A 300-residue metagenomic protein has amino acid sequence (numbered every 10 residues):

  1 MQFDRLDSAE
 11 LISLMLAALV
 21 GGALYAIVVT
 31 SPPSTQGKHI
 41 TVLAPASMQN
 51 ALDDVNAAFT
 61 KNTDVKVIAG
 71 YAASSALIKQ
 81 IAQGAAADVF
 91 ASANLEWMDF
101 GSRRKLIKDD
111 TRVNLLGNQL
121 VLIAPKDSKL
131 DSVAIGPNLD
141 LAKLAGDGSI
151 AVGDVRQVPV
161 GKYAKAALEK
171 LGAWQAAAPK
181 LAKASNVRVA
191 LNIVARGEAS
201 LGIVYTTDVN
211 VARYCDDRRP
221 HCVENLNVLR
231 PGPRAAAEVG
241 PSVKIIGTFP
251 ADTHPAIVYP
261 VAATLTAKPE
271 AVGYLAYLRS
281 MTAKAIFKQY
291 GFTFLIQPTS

Functional and structural regions predicted by a protein language model:
F3-A17, G21-A85, S92-L95, D99-S300: Exported/periplasmic ABC-transporter solute-binding proteins
